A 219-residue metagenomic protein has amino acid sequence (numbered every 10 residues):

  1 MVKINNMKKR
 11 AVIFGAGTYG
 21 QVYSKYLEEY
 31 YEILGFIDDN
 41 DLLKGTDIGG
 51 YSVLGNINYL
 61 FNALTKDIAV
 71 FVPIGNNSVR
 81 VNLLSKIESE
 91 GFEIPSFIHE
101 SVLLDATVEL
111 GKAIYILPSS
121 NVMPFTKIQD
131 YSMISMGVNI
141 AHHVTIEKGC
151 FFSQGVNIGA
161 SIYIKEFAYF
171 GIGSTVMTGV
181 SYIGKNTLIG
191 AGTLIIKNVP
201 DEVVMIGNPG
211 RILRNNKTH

Functional and structural regions predicted by a protein language model:
M1-A63, N186: Hydrophobic, well-ordered beta-alpha structural blocks that scaffold small-molecule cofactor pockets
G15, F71-G75, A160: Small/polar loops that bind or transfer phosphate-bearing groups
T18, S78-V79, E109: Short alpha-helical
S24-Y26, I48-G49, N82-K86, I128 (+2 more regions): Short amphipathic alpha-helical segments
K25, N58-N62, N82-S89, K112 (+4 more regions): Replace "anionic and nucleotidyl ligands
D41-L103: Phosphate-bearing ligand-interacting subdomains that bind or position ATP/ADP/UDP/GDP/NAD(P) or nucleotide-linked
F97-L213: Structural signal for interior beta-strand "rungs" in well-ordered beta-sheet cores of soluble enzyme domains
P209, T218-H219: Charged, long alpha-helical assembly modules
